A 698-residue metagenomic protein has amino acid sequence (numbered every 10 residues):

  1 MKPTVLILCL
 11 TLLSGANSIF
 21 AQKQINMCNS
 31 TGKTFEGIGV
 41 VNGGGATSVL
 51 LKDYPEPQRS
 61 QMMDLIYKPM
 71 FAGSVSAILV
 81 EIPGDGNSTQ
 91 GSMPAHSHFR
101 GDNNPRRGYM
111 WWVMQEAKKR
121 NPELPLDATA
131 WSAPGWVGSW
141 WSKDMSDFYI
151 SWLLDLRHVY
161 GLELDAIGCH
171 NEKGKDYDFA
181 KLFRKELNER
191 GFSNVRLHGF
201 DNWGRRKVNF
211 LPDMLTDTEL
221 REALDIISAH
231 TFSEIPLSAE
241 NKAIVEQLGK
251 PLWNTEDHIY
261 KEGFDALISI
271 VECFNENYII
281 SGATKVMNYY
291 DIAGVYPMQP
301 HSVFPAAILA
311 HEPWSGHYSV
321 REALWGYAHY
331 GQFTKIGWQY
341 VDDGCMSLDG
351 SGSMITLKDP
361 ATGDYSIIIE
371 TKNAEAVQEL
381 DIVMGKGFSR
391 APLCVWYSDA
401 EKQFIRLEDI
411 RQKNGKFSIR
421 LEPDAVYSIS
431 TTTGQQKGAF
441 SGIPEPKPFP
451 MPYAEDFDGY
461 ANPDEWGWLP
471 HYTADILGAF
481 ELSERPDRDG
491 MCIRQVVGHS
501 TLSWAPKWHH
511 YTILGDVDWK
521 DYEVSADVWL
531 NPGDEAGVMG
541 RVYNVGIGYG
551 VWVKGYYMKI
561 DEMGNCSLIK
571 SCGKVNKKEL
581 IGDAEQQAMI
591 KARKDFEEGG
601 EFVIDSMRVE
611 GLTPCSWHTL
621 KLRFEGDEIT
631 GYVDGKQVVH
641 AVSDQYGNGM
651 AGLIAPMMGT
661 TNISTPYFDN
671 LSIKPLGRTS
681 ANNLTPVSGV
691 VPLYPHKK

Functional and structural regions predicted by a protein language model:
Q24-D165, C169, Y177, K181-K185: N-terminal catalytic cores of secreted or lumenal carbohydrate-active enzymes
D144-A166, N171-K261: Active-site neighborhood of glycoside hydrolase catalytic domains
N254-G352: Aromatic/acidic polysaccharide-binding cleft in carbohydrate-active enzymes
D343-S389: Carbohydrate-binding surface patches
I369-D487, H499-W504, C566, K574-K578 (+5 more regions): C-terminal beta-sandwich/jelly-roll accessory domains of carbohydrate-active enzymes
Q495-K574: Secretory/extracellular carbohydrate-interaction modules and structurally similar beta-sandwich "look-alikes"
S616-T630: Localized edge beta-strand/strand-to-loop motifs within extracellular or lumenal beta-rich domains
A641-I673: Flexible glycan-contacting loops in extracellular carbohydrate-active proteins
